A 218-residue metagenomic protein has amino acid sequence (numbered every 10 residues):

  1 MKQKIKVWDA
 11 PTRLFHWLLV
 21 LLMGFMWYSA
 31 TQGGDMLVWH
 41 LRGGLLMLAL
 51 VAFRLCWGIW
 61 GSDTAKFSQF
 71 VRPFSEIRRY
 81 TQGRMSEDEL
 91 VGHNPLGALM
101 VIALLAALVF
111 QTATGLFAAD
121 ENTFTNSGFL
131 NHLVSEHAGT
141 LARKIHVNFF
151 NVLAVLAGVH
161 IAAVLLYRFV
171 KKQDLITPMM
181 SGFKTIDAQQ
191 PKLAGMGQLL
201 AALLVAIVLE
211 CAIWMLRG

Functional and structural regions predicted by a protein language model:
M1-G218: Membrane-embedded alpha-helical bundles that constitute the cytochrome b-like, heme-associated redox core of multi-pass
